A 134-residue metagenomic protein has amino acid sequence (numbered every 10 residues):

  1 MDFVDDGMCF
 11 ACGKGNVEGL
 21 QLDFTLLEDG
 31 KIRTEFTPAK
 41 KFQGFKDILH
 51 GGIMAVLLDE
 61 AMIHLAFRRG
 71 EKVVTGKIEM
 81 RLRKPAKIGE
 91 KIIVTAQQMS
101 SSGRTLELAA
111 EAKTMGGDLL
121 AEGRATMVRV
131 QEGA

Functional and structural regions predicted by a protein language model:
M1, A86-I88, Q97-A134: HotDog/MaoC-like acyl-thioester-processing domains
M1-K41: Non-catalytic linker/capping segments at the edges of enzyme domains
D5-D6, E18-L20, G30-T34, G52 (+4 more regions): A generic structural signal for short beta-strands and their flanking turns/coil linkers
K31, I48-V73: Active-site helix/loop of acyl-thioester processing domains in fatty-acid/polyketide metabolism, spanning hotdog-fold
F36-P38, L82, R129: Hydrophobic residues in beta-strands and at strand termini
P38-G52: Short histidine-centered catalytic/ligand-binding loop motif
A61-I93, Q98: Hydrophobic beta-strand-centered segment that forms part of the acyl-chain substrate-binding groove
